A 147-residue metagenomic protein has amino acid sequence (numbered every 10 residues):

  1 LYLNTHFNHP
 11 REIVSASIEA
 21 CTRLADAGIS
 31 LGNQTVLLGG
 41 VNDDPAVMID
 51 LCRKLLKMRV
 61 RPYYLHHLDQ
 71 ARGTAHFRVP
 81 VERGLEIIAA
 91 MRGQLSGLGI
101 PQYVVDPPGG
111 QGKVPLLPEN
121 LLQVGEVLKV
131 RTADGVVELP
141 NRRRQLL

Functional and structural regions predicted by a protein language model:
L1-L95: Conserved AdoMet/S-adenosylmethionine-binding subsite of the radical SAM
L56-L147: Auxiliary Fe-S-binding modules of radical SAM enzymes
